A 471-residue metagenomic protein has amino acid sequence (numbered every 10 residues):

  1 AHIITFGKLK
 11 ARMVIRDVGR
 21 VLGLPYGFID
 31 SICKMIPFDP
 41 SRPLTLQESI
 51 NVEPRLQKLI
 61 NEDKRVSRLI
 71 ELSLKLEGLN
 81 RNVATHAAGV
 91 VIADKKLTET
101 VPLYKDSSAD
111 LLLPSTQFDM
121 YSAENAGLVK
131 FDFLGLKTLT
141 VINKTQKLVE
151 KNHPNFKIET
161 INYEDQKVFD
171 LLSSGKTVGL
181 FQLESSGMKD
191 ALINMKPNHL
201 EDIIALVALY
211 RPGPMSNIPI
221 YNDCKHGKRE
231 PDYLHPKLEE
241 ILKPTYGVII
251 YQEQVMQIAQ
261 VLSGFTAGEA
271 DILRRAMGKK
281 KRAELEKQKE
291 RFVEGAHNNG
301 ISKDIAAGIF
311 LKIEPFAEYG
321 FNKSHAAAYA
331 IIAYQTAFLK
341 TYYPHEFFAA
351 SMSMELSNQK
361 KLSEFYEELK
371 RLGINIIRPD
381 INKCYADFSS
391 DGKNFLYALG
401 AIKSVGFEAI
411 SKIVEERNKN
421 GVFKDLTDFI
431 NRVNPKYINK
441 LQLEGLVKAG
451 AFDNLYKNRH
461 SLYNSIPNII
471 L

Functional and structural regions predicted by a protein language model:
A1-L471: Noncatalytic, beta-rich nucleic-acid-contacting surfaces in large DNA/RNA-processing enzymes
